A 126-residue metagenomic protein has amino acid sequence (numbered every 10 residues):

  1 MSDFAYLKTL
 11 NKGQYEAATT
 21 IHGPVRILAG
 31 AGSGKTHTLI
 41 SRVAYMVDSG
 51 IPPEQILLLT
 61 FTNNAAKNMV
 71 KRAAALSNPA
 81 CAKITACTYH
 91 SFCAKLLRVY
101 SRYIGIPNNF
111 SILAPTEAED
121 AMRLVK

Functional and structural regions predicted by a protein language model:
M1-N108, I112: P-loop NTPase Walker
T116-K126: Coupling/switch/interface segments within P-loop NTPase motor domains and analogous charged loops in nucleic-acid
